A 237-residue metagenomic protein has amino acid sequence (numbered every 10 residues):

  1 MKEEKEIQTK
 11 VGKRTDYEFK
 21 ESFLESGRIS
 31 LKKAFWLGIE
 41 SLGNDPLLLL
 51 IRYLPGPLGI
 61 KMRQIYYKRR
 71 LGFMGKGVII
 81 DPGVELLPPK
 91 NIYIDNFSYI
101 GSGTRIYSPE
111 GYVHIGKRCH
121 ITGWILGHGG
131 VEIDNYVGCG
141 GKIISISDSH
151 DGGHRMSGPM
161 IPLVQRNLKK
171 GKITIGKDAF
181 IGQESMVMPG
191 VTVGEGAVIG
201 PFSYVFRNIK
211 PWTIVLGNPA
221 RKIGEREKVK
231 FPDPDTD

Functional and structural regions predicted by a protein language model:
M1-K76, Y136, I143, D148-P159 (+5 more regions): Terminal amphipathic alpha-helical/low-complexity segments used for targeting or macromolecular assembly
R69, Y204-V205: Structural motif
K76, G116-K117, T174-G176, G196 (+1 more regions): Secondary-structure boundary/capping motif
D81: Short alpha-helical DNA-recognition segment
V84-I94, Y99-V191, N218, E225-P234: Flexible, glycine/small-residue-enriched loop-and-beta-strand segment within the central core of proteins
I94, W212-T213: Sparse recognition of residues in long alpha-helices and their boundaries
F180, M188, G194, V198-Y204: A generic "structured core" feature
